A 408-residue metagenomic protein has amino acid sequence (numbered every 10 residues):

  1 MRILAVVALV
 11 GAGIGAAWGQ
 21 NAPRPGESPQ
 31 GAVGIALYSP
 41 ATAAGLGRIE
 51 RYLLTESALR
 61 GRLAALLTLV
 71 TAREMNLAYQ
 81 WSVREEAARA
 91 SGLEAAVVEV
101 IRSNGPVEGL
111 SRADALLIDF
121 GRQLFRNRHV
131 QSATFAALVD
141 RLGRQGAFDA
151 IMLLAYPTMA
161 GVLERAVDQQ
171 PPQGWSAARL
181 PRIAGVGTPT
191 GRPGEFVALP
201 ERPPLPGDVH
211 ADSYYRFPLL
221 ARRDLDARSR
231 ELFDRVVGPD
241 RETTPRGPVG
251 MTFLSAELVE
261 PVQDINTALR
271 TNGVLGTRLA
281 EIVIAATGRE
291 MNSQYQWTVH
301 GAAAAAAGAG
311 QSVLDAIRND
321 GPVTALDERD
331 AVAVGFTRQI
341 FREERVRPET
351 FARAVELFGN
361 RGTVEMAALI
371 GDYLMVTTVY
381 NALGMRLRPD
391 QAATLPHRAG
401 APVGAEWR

Functional and structural regions predicted by a protein language model:
L4-G15: Bacterial N-terminal signal peptides
W18-G61, E85, R89, E108 (+2 more regions): Mobile cap/lid helix-loop segments that border enzyme active or cofactor-binding sites and regulate substrate access
R24, A44-G45, L67-S82, F148-R165 (+3 more regions): N-terminal hydrophobic signal/anchor transmembrane helix of membrane proteins
E50-L53, S57, T71-M75, G92 (+8 more regions): Sec/Tat-exported extracytoplasmic proteins
L59-R60, G92-A96, Q131, G143-R144 (+4 more regions): Helix N-cap / loop-to-helix initiation motif
A64, T68, R73-I101, A280-A316: Mid-length scaffold segments of soluble, non-membrane domains
S103, A113-I151, N319, D327-A367: Acidic/histidine-rich alpha-helical segments that form the ligand environment of transition-metal centers
L163-T188, V355, G371, M375 (+1 more regions): Acidic, carboxylate-rich catalytic segments that either coordinate divalent cations
